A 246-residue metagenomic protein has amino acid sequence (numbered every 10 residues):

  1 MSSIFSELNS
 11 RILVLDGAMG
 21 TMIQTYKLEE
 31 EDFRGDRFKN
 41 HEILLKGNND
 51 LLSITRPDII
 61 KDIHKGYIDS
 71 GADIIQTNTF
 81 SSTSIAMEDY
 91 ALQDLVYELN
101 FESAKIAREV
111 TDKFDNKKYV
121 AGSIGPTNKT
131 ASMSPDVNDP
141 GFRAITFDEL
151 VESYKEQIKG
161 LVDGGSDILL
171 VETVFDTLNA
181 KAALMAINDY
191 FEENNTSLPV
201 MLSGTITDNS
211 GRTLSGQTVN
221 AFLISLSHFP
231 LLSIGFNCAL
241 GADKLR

Functional and structural regions predicted by a protein language model:
M1-R246: Domain-level signal for soluble alpha/beta catalytic cores
